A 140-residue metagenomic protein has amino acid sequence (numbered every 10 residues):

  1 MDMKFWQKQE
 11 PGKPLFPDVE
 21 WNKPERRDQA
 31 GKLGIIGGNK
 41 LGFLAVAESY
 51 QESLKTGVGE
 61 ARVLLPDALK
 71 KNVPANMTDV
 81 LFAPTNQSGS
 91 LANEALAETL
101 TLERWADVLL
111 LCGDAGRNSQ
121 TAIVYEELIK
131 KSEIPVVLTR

Functional and structural regions predicted by a protein language model:
M1-P135, R140: Small-residue (G/A/S/T)-rich helix-start motifs and N-terminal tracts that mark the onset
